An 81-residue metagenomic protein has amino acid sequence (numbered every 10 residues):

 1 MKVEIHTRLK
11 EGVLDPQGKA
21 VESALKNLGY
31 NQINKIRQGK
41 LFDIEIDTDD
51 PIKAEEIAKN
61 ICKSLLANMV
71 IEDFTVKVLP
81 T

Functional and structural regions predicted by a protein language model:
M1-K2, I36-I46: Short glycine-rich, basic-tinged beta-strand/loop micro-motifs
T7-L9, D43-D49: Short beta-strand-to-loop capping motifs
G12-Y30: Short amphipathic alpha-helix segments
L14-P16, D50-E56: Short, conserved charged micro-motifs
G29-N34, D73: A short linear hydrophobic-aromatic micro-motif
K35-Q38, V76-V78: Hydrophobic/anchoring residues in structured secondary elements
E55-T81: C-terminal structural segments of small proteins and small subunits
